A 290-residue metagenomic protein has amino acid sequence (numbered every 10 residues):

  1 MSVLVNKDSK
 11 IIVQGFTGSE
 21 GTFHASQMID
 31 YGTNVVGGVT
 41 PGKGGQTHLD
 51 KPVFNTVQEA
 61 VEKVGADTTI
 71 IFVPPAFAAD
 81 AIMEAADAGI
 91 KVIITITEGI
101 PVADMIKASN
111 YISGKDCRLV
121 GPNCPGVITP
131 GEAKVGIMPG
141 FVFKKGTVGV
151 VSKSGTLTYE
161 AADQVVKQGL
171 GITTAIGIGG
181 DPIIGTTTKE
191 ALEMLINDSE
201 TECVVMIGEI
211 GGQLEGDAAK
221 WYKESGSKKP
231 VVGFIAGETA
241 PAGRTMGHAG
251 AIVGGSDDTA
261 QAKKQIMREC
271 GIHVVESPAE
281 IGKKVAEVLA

Functional and structural regions predicted by a protein language model:
M1-A290: Catalytic-core regions of core metabolic enzymes, especially those transforming organic acids/acyl-group intermediates
